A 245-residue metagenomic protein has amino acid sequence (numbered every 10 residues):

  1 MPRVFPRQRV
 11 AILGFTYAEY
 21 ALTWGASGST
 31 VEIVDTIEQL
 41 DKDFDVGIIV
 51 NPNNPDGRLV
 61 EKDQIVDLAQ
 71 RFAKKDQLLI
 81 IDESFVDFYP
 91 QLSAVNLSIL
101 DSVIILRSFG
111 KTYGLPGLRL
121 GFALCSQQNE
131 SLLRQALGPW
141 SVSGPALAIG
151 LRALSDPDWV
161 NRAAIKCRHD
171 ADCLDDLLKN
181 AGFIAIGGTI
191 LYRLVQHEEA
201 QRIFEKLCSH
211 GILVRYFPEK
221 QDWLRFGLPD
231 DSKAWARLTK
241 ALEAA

Functional and structural regions predicted by a protein language model:
M1-V10, L22, S27: Phosphate-binding glycine-rich loop
V10, L79, V103-I105: Hydrophobic/aromatic residues located in beta-strands of well-ordered beta-sheets within soluble catalytic
F15-Y17, A21-A26, V31, K62-Q70 (+1 more regions): Class I S-adenosyl-L-methionine-dependent methyltransferase catalytic core
E32-Y89: Active-site phosphate-binding strand-loop segment of PLP-dependent enzymes
D63, S209, E219-A245: PLP-dependent enzyme catalytic core of the Aspartate aminotransferase-like
S102-I186: PLP-dependent aminotransferase class I/II
R168, L177-H210, L228, S232: Conserved PLP-binding catalytic core of the aspartate aminotransferase-like
